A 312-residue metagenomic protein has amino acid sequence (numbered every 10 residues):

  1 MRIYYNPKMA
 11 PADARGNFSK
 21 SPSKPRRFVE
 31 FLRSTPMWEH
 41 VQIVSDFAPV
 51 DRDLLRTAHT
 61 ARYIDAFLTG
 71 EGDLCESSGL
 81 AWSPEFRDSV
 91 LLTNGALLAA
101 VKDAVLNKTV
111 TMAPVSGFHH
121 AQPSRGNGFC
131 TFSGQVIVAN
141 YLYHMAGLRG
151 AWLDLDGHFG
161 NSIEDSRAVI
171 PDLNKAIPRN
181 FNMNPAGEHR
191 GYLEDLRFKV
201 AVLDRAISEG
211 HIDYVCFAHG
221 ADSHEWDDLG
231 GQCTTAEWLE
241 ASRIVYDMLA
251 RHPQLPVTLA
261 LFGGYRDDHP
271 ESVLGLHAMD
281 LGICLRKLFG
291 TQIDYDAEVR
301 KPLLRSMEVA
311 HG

Functional and structural regions predicted by a protein language model:
M1-V50: N-terminal low-complexity, Ser/Thr- and acidic-residue-enriched intrinsically disordered segments
M9, A61, G117-F118: Short, flexible active-site-adjacent loop segments at beta-strand->alpha-helix junctions, enriched in small/polar
M9-R15, P49-D53, D73-F86: Glycine-/proline-rich flexible loop or hinge segments
R26, E30, S34, D53 (+3 more regions): Replace "anionic and nucleotidyl ligands
P36-E39, R62, N107, A146: Short glycine-centered helix-capping/turn motifs at secondary-structure transition points
V44-D53, A113-H119: Short, glycine/charge-rich beta-strand/loop segments that flank catalytic centers and engage negatively charged groups
A48-G72: Charged, often glycine-rich, active-site loop that binds/positions anionic groups
A66, G70-G312: A general "terminal functional-core" signal
